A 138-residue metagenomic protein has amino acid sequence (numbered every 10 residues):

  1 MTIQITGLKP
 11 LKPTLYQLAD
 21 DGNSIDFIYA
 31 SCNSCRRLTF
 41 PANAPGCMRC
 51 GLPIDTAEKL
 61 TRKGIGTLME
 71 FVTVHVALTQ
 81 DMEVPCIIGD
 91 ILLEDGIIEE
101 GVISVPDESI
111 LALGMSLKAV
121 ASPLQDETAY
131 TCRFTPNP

Functional and structural regions predicted by a protein language model:
D26-Y29, N43-A44: Residues immediately within or flanking Cys/His clusters that coordinate Zn2+ in small zinc-binding modules
C32-C35, C47-C50: Short cysteine-rich clusters marking metal-coordination/redox-active sites
R37-F40, I54-E58: Short functional micro-motifs and their immediate structural scaffolds
G66-M69, I103: Conserved hydrophobic positions within beta-strands
F71-A77, L124: Short, conserved beta-turn/loop elements at beta-strand boundaries and strand-helix junctions
V76-D90, T128-T131: Short aromatic-glycine-enriched beta-strand elements
V105-A119: Short nucleic-acid-contacting surface segments enriched for D/E, G, S/T with interspersed K/R
S122-P138: OB-fold/S1-family single-stranded nucleic acid-binding modules
